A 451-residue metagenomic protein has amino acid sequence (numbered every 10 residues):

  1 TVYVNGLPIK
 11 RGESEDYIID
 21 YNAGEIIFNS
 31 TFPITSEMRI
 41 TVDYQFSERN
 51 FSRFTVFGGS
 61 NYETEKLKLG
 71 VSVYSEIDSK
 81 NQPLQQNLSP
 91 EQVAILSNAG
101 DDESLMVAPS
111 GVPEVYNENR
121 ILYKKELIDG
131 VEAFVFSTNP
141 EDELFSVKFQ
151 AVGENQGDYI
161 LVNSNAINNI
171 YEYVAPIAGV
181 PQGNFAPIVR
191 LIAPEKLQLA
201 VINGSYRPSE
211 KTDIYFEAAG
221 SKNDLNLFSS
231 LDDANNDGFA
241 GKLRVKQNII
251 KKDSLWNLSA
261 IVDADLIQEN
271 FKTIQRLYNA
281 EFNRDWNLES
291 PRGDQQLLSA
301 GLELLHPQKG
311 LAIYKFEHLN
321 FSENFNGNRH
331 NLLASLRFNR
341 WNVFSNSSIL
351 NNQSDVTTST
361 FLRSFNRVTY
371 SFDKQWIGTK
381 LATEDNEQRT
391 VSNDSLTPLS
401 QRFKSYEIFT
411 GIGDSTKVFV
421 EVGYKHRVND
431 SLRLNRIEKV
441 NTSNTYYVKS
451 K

Functional and structural regions predicted by a protein language model:
T1-K451: Surface-exposed, low-hydrophobicity segments enriched in Gly/Pro/acidic/Ser residues that characterize the mature
